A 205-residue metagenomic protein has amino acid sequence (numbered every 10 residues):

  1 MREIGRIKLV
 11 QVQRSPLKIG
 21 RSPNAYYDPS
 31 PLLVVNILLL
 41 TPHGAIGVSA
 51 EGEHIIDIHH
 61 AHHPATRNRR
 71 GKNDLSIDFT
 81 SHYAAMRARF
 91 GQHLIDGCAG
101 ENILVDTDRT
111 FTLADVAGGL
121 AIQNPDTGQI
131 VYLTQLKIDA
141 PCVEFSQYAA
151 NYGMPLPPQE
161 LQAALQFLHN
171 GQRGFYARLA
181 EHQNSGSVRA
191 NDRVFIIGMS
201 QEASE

Functional and structural regions predicted by a protein language model:
M1-E205: Metal-cofactor-dependent catalytic cores
